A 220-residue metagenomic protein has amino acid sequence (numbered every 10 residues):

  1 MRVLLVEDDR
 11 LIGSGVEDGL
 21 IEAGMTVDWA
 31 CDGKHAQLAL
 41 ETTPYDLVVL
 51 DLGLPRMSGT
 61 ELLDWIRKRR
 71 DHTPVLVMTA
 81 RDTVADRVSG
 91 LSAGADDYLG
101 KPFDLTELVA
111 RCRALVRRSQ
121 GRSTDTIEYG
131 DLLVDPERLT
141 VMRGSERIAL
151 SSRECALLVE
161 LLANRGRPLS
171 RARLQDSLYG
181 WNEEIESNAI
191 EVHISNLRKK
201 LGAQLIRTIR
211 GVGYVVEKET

Functional and structural regions predicted by a protein language model:
M1-S123: N-terminal/domain-start alpha-helical segments
H35, G211-V215: Glycine-rich nucleotide-binding loop
R70, S119-S123, R165, N182 (+1 more regions): A general structural signal marking secondary-structure boundaries and capping sites
A95, T140-L205, R210-V212: Positively charged, aromatic-enriched patches within helix-turn-helix-type DNA-binding elements, predominantly
G100, V134-P136, V141-R143, V216-K218: Conserved hydrophobic "DFG−1" position in protein kinase catalytic cores
S119-R138: CheY-like receiver
K199-K200, K218-T220: Intrinsically disordered, low-complexity protein-interaction/activation regions
